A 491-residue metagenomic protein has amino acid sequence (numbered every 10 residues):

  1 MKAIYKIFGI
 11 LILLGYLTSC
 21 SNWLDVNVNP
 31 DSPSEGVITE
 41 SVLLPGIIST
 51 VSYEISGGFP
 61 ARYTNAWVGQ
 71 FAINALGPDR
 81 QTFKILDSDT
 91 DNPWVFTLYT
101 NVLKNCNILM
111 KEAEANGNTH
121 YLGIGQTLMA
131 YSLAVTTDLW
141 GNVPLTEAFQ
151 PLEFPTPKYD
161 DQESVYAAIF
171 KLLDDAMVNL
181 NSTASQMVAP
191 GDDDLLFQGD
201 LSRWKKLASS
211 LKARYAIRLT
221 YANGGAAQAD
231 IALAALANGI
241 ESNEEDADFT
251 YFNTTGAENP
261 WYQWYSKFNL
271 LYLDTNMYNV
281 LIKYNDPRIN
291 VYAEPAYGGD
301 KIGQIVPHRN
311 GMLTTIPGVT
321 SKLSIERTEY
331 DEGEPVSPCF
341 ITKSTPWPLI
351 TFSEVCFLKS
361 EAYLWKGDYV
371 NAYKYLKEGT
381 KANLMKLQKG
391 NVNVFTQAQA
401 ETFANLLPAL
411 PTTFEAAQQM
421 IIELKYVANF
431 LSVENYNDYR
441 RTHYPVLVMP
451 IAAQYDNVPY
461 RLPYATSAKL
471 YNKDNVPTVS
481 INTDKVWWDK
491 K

Functional and structural regions predicted by a protein language model:
M1, C20-N22, I47, A130 (+2 more regions): Terminal processing/anchoring signals of secreted or surface-associated proteins and related intramolecular
M1-V28: Bacterial Sec-dependent N-terminal signal peptides
C20-N74, Q81, T97-T100, I108 (+3 more regions): Membrane-proximal, proline-rich intrinsically disordered regions
C20-S21, L201, E258, Y262 (+3 more regions): Long, intrinsically disordered, low-complexity segments
V37-S41, A72-L387, P411-Q418: Structured, solvent-exposed acidic/aromatic patches
T183-M187, N223, K386-G390, A428-N437 (+1 more regions): Substrate-binding/catalytic groove segments of enzymes that remodel or degrade extracellular structural polymers
I316, V392-L406: Surface-exposed intrinsically disordered loops and tails
